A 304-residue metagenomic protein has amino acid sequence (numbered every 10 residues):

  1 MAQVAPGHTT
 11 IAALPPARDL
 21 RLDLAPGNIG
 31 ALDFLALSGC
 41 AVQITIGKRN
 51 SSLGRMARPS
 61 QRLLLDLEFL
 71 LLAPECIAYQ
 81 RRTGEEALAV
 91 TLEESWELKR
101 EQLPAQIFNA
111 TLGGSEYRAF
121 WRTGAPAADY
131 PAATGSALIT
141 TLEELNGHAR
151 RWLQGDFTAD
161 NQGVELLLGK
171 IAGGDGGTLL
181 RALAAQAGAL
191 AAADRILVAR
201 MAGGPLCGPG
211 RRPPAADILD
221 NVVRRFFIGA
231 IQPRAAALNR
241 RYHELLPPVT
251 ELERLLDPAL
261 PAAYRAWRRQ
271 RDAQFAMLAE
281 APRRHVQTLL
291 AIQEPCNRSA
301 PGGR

Functional and structural regions predicted by a protein language model:
M1-A12, G173-R304: A cross-kingdom marker for long, charged
M1-G135: N-terminal Sec/ER secretory leader and immediately downstream segment of secreted/extracellular precursors
G7, G27-G30, G39, G47 (+15 more regions): Residue-identity detector for glycine
D19, D23, D33, D66 (+8 more regions): Acidic-enriched, low-complexity/disordered segments with a strong bias for Aspartate over Glutamate
E86, A110-T111, L142, A273-M277 (+1 more regions): Alpha-helical interaction segments
S95-A193, L197-V198: Extended, low-hydrophobicity segments enriched in charged/polar residues
